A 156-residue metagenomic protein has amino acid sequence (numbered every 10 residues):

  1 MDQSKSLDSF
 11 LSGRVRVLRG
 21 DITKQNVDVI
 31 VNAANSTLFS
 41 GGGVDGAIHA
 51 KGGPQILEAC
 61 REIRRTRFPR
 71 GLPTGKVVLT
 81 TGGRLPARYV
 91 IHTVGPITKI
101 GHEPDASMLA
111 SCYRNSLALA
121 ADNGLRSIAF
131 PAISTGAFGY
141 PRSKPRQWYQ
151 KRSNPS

Functional and structural regions predicted by a protein language model:
M1-S156: Macrodomain-like recognition of ADP-ribose-binding/processing modules
